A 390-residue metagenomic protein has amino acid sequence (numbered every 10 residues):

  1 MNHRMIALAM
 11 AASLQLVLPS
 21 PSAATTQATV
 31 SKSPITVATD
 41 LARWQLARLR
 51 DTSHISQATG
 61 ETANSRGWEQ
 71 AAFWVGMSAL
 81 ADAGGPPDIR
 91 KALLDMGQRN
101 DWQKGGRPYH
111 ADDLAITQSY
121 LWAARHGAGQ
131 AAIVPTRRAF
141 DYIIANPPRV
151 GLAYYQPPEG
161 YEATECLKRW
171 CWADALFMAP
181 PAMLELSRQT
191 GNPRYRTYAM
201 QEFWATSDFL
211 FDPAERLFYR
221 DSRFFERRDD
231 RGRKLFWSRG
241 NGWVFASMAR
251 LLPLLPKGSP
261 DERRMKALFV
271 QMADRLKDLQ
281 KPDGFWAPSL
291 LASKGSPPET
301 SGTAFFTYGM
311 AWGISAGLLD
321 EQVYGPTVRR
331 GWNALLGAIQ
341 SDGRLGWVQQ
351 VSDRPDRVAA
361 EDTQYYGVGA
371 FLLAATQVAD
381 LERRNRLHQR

Functional and structural regions predicted by a protein language model:
M1-R4: Positively charged n-region of N-terminal signal peptides that target proteins for export
A7-V17: Bacterial N-terminal signal peptides
L18-T26: Signal peptide processing junction and immediate N-terminal pro/mature segment of secreted/exported proteins
T29-A71, S78, A83-R90, D95 (+8 more regions): CBM-like carbohydrate-recognition segments
L41-W44, W102-Q103, Q156-E159, L167 (+1 more regions): Surface loop/turn signatures of beta-propeller and other carbohydrate-active proteins
R149-E185: Flexible, glycine-rich active-site loops centered on histidine and acidic residues that chelate a metal or position
T164, R228-R231, P355-R357: Flexible glycine/proline-enriched surface loops and loop-helix/loop-strand junctions
A173-D174, P181-L290, S296-T307, L319-V348 (+3 more regions): Extended ligand-binding clefts on enzyme/binding-domain cores
